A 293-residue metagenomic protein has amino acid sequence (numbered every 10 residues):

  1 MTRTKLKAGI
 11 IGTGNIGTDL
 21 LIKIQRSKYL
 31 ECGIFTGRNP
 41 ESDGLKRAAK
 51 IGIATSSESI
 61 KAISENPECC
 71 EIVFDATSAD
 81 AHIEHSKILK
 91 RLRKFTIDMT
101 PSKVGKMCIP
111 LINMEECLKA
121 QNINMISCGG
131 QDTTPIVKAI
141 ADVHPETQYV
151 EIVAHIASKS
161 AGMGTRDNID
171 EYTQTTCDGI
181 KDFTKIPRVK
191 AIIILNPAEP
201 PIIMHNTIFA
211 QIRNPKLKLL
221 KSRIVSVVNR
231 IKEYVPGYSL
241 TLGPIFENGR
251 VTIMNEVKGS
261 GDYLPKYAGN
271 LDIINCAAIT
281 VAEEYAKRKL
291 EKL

Functional and structural regions predicted by a protein language model:
M1-G9, N270-L293: N-terminal charge/polar-biased segments
T2-Q148, I152-V153: N-terminal Rossmann-like NAD(P) cofactor-binding subdomain of oxidoreductases, focused on the glycine-rich
I11, N15, I126, Q131-N248 (+4 more regions): Active-site-lining helix/loop region of Rossmann-like oxidoreductase modules
I97-S102, G243-R250: An acidic intrinsically disordered interaction segment
S102, I109, G261-P265, G269-L271: Flexible, active-site-adjacent loop/turn segments at secondary-structure boundaries
C108, I208-A210, N255: Short beta-strand element of the conserved SAM-dependent methyltransferase core
N248-K258: Short, low-order "capping/linker" segments at domain edges
